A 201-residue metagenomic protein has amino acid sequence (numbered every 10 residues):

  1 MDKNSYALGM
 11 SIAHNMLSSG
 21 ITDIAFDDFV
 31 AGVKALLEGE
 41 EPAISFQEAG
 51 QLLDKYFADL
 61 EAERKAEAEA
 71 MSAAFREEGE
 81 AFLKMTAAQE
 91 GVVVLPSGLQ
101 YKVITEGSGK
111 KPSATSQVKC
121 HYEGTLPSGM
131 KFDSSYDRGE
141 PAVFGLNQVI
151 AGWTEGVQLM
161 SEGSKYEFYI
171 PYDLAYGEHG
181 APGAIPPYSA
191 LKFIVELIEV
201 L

Functional and structural regions predicted by a protein language model:
M1-L201: Cross-family detector of peptidyl-prolyl cis-trans isomerase
